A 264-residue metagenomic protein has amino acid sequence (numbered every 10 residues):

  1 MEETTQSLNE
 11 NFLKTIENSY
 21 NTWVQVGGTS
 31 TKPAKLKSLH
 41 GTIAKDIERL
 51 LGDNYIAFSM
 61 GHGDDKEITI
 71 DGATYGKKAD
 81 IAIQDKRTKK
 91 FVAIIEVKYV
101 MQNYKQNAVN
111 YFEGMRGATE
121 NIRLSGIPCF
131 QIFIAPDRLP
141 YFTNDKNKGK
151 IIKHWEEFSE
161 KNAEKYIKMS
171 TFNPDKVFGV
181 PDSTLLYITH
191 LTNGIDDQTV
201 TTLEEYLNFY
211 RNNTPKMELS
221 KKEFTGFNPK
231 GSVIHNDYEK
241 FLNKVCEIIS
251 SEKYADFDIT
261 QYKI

Functional and structural regions predicted by a protein language model:
M1-L13, Y20-G28, K32-P33, P140 (+1 more regions): C-terminal tail/extension regions appended to the core domain(s) of diverse proteins
T5, K32-H40, T74, N107 (+1 more regions): Phosphate/oxyanion-binding active-site loops and adjacent basic polyanion-contact surfaces
E10-E67: Acidic-basic catalytic patches of nuclease active cores, encompassing PD-(D/E)XK and other metal-cofactor nuclease
G61-I81: Charged, often glycine-rich, active-site loop that binds/positions anionic groups
I70-G72, D85, Q106-A108: Long amphipathic alpha-helical segments with strong coiled-coil/leucine-zipper propensity
A82-I94: Active-site beta-strand-loop-beta-strand hairpin of nuclease catalytic cores that positions key catalytic residues
K90, Y99-I152: Catalytic cores of nucleic-acid endonucleases
A93-I95, F130-I132, Y187-T189: Hydrophobic/aromatic beta-strand patches that form the interior of the parallel beta-sheet core in alpha/beta enzyme
